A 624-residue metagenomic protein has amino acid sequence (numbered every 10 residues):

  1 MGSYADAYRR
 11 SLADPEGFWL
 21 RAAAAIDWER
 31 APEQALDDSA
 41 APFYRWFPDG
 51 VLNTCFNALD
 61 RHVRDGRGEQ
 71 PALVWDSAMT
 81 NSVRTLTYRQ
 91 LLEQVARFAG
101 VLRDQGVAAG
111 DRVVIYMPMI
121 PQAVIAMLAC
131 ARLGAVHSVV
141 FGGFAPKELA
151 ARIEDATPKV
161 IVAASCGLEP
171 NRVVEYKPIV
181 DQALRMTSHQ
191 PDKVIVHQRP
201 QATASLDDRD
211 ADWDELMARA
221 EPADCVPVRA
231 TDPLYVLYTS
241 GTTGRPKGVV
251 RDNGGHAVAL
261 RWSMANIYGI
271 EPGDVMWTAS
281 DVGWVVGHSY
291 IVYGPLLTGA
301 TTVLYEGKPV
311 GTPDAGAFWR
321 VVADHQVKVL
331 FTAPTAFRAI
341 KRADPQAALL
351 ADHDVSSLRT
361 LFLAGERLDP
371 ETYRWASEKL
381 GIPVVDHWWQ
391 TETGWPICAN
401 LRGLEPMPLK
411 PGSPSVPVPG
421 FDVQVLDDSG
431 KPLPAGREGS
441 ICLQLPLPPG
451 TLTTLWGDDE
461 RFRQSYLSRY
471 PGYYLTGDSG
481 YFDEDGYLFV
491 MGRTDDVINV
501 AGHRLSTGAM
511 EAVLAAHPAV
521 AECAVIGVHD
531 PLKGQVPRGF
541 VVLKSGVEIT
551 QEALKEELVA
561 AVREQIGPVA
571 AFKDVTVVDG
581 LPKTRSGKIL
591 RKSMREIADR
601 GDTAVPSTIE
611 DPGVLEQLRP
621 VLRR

Functional and structural regions predicted by a protein language model:
C55-F56, L73-L128, A145-A150, D208-E215 (+1 more regions): Conserved AMP-binding/adenylate-forming core of the ANL superfamily
E69-P71, V194-R199, D207-Y238, R245 (+3 more regions): Conserved pre-ATP/AMP-binding loop-to-beta segment of ANL
L128, R132-E215, Q326, A333-P334 (+1 more regions): Structural core segment of the AMP-binding/adenylate-forming
V140-S165, V180, A323, L330 (+8 more regions): AMP-binding/adenylate-forming catalytic core of the ANL superfamily
D192, V196-Q198, L532, E564-I589 (+1 more regions): AMP-binding/adenylate-forming catalytic domain of the ANL superfamily
D214, A300, K328-F331, K341-P408 (+1 more regions): Gly/Ser/Thr-rich phosphate-binding loop
A257-V275, V285-V329, R342-L349: Conserved AMP-binding/adenylation subdomain of ANL enzymes
V416-G420, K431-Y466, L505, D602-T603: Conserved ATP/PPi-binding loop(s) of AMP-dependent carboxylate-activating enzymes
